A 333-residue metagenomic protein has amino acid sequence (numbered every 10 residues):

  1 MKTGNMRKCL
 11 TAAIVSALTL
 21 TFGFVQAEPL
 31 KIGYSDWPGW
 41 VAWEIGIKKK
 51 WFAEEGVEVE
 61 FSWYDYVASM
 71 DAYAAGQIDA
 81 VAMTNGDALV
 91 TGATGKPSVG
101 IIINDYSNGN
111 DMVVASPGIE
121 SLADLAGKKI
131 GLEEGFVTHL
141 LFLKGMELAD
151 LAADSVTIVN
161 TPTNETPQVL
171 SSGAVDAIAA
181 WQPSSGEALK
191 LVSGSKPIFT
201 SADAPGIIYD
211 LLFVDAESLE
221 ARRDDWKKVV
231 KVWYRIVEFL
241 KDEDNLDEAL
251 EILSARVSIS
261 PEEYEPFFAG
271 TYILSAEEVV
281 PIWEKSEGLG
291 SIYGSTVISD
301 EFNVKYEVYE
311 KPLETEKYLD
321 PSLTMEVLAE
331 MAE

Functional and structural regions predicted by a protein language model:
K2-A13: Bacterial N-terminal signal peptides that target proteins for export
A12-T21: Bacterial N-terminal signal peptides
T21-A27: Sec/Tat signal peptide C-region and signal peptidase I cleavage site
P29-V169, D176-Q182, I198-F199, G206: Short, glycine-/small- and polar/acidic-enriched structural segments that line small-molecule recognition paths
E44, L89, L143, G186-L189 (+2 more regions): Predominant activation on well-ordered alpha-helical scaffold segments within soluble catalytic domains
N85-D87, I158-V159, N164-P261: Pocket-lining segment of extracytoplasmic ligand-binding domains
E220-V308: Secondary-structure end/capping motifs
S295-E333: Conserved C-terminal helix/tail region of periplasmic/extracytoplasmic solute-binding proteins
